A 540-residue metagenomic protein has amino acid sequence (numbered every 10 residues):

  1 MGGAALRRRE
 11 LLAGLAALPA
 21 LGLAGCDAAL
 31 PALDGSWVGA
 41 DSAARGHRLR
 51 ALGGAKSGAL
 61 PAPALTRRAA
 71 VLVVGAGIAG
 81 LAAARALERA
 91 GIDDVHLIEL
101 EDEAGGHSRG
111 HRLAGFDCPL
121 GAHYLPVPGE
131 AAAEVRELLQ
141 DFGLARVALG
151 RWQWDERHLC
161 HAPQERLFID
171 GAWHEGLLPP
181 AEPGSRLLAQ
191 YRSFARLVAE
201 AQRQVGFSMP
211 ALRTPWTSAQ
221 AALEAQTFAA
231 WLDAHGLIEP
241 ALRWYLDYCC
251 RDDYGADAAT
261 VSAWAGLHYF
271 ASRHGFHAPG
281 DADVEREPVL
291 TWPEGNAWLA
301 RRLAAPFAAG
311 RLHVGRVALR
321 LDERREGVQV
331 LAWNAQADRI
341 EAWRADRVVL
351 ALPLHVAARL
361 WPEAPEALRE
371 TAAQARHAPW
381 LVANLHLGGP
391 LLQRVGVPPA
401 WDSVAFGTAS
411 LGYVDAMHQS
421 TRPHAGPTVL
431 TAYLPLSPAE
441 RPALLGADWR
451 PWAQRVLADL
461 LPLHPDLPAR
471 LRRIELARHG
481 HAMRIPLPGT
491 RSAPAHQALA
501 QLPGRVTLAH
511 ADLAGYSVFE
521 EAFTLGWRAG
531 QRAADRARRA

Functional and structural regions predicted by a protein language model:
M1-A5, E10-L30: N-terminal export signals
A28-L60, D170, G176-L178, L392-A540: Conserved flavin/dinucleotide-binding core of flavoenzymes
L65-A79: Beta1/beta-strand and adjacent pyrophosphate-binding region of the FAD-binding site in flavoprotein oxidoreductases
E88-H111: Glycine-rich FAD pyrophosphate-binding loop
F116-E200: Dinucleotide-binding Rossmann-like beta1-alpha1 core, especially the glycine-rich loop that anchors the ADP
L120-P128, T214-A221, E285-W292, R369-Q374 (+2 more regions): Active-site rim elements
G206-R320, G327: Active-site/ligand-binding neighborhood in enzyme catalytic cores
V314-L430, E440, L463: Mid-domain catalytic core of redox enzymes that form a hydrophobic substrate pocket/lid adjacent to a catalytic redox
